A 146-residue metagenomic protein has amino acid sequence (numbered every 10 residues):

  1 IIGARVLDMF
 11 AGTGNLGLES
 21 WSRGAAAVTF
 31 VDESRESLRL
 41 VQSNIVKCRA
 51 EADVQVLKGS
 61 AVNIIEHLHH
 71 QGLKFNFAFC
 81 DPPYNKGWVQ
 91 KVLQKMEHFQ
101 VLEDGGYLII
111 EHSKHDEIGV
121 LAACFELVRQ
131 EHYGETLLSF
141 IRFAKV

Functional and structural regions predicted by a protein language model:
I1-V146: Class I S-adenosyl-L-methionine-dependent methyltransferase catalytic core
